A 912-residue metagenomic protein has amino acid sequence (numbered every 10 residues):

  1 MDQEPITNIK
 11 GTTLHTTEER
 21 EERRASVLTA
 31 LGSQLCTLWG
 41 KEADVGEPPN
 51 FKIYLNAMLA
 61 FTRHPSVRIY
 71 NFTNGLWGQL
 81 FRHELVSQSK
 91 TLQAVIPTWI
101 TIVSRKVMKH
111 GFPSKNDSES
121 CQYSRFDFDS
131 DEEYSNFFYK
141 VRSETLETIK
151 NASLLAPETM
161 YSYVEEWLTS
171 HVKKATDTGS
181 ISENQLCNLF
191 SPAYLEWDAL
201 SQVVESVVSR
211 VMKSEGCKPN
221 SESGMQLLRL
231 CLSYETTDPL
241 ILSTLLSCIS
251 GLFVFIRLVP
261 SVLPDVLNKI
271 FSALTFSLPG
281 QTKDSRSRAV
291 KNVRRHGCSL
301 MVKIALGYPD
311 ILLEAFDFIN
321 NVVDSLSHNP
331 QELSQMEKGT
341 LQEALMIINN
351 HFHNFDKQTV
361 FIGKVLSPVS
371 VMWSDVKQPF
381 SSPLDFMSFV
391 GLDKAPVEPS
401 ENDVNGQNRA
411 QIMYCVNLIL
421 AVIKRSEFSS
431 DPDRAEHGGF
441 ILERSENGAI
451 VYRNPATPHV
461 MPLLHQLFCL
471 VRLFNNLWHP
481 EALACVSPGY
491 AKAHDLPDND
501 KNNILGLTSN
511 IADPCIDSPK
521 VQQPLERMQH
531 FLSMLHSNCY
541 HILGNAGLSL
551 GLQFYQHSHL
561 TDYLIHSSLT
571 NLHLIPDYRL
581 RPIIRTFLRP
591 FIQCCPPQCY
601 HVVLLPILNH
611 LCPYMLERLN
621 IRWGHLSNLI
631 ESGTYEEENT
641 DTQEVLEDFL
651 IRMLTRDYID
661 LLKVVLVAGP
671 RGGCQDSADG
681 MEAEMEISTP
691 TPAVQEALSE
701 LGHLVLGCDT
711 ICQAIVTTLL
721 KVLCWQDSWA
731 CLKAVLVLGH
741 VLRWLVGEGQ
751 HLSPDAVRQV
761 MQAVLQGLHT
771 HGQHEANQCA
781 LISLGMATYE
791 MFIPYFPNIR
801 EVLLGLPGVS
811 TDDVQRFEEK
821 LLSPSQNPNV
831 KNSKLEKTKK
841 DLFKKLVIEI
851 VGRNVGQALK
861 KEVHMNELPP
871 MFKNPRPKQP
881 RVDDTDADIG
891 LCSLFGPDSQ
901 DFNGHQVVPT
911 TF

Functional and structural regions predicted by a protein language model:
M1-F912: Karyopherin-beta/Importin-beta family HEAT-repeat alpha-solenoid scaffold
